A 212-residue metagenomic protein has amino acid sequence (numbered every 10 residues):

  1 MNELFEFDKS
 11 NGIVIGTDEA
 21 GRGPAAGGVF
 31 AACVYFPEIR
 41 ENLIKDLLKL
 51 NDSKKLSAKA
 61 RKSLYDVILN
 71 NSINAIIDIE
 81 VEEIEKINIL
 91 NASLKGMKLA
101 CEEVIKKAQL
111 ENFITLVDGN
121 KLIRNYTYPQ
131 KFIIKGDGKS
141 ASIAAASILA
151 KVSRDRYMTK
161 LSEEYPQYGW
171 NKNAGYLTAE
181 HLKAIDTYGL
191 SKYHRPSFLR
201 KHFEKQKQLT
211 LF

Functional and structural regions predicted by a protein language model:
M1-F212: RNase H-like, Mg2+-dependent phosphodiesterase core, and more generally RNA phosphate-backbone-engaging helix-loop
